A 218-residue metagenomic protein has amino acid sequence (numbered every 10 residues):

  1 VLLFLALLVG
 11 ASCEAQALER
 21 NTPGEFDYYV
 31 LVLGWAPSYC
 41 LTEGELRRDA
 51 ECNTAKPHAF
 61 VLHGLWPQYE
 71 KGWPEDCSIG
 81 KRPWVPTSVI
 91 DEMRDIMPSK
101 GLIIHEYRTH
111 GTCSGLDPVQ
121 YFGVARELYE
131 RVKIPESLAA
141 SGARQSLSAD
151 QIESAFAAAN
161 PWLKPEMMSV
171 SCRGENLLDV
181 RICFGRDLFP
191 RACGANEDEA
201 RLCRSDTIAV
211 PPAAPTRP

Functional and structural regions predicted by a protein language model:
L2-G10: Bacterial N-terminal signal peptides
L3, Q16-L18, Q151-A155: Generic detector of solvent-exposed, compositionally biased contiguous segments
Q16-T42: N-terminal module-boundary/linker segments of secreted carbohydrate-active enzymes
V30-V32, G44-P218: Domain-level detector of nuclease and nuclease-like folds in predominantly extracellular/periplasmic contexts
